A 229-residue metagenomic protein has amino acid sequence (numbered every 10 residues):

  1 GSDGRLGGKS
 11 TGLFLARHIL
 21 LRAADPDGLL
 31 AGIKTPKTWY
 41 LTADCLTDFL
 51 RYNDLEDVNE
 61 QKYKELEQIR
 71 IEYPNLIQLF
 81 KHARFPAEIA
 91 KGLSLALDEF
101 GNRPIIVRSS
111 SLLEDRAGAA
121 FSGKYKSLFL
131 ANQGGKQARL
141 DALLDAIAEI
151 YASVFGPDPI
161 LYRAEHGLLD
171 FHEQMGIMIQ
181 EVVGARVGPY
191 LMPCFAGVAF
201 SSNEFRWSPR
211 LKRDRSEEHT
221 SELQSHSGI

Functional and structural regions predicted by a protein language model:
G1-A87: A conserved helix-loop-beta module that forms one wall/lid of the active-site cleft in ATP-utilizing catalytic domains
G1-D27, A83-S221, S225-S227: Conserved mixed alpha/beta core segments that line enzyme active sites in large multi-domain catalysts
